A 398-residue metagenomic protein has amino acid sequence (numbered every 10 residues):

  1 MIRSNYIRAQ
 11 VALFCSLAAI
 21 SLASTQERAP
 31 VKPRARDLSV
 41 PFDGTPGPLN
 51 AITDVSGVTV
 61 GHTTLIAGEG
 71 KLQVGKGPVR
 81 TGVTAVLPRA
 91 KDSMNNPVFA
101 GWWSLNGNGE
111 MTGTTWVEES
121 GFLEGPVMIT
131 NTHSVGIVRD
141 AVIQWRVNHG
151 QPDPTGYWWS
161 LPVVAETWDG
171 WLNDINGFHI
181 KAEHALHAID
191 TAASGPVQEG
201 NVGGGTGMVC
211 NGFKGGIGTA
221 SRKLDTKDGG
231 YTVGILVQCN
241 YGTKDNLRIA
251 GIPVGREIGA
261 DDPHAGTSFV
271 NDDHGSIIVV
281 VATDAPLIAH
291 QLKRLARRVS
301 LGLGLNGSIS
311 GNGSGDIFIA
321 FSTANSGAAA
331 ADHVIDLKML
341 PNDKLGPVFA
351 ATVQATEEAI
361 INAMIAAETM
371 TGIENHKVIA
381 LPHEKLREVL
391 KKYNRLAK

Functional and structural regions predicted by a protein language model:
M1-L13: Bacterial N-terminal signal peptides that target proteins for export
Y6, S24-T25: Low-complexity, Gly/Pro
C15-S24: Hydrophobic h-region of N-terminal signal peptides that target proteins for export in Gram-negative bacteria
Q26-K398: Alpha/propeptide regions of enzymes that mature by internal proteolysis
